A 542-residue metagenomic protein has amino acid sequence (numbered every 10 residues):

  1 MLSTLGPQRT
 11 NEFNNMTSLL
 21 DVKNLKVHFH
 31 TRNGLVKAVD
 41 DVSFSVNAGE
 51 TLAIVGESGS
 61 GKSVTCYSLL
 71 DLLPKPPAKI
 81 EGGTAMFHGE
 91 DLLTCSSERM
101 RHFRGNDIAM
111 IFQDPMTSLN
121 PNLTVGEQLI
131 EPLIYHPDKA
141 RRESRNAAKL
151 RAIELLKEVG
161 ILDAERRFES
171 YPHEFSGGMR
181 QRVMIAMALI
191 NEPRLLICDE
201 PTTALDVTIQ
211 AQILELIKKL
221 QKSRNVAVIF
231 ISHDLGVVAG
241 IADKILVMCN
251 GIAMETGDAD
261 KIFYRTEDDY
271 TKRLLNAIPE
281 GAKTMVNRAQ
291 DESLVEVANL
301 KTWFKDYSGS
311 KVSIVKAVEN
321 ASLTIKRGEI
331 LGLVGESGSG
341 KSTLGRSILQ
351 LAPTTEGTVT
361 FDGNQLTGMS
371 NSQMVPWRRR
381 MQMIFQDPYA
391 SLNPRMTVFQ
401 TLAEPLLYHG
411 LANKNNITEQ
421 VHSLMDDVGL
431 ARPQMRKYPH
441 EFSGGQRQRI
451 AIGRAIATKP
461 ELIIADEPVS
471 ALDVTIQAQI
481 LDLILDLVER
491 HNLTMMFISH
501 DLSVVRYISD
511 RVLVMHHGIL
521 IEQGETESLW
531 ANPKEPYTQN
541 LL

Functional and structural regions predicted by a protein language model:
L2-G6, E12-L542: ABC transporter nucleotide-binding domains
